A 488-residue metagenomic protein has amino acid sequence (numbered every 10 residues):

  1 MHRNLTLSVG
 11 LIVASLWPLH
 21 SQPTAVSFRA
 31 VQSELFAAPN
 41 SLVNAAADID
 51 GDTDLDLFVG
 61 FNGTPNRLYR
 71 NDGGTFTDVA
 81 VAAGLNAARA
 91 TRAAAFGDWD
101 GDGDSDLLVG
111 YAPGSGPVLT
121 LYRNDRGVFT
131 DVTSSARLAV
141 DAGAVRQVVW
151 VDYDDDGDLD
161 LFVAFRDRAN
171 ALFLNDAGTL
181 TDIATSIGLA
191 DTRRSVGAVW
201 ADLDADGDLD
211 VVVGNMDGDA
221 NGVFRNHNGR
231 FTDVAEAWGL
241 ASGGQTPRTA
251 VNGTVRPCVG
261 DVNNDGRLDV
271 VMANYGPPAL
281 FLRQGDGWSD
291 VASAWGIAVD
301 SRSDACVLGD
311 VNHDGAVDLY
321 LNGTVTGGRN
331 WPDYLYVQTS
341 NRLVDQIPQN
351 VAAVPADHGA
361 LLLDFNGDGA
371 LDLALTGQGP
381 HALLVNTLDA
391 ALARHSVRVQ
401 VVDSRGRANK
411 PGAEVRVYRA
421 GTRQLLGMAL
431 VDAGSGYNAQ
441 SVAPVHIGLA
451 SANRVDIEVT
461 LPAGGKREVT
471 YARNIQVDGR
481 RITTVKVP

Functional and structural regions predicted by a protein language model:
S21-P39, R70-R89, R123-G143, L174-R193 (+5 more regions): Blade-edge motifs of beta-propeller repeat domains
S33-F36, T326, R342-P488: Gly/Ser/Thr/Pro-enriched helix-cap/hinge segments flanking short amphipathic alpha-helices
E34-T64: Beta-strand-rich domains and repeat architectures in extracellular enzymes and scaffolds, especially beta-propellers
L42-G51, R92-G101, V145-D155, V196-A205 (+4 more regions): Beta-propeller blade termini
D52, D56, D102, D106 (+8 more regions): Acidic carboxylate motifs that coordinate Ca2+ or other divalent cations, activating on Asp/Glu
L55-F61, L107-A112, L161-F165, V211-N215 (+4 more regions): Hydrophobic beta-strand segments that make up the repeating blades of beta-propeller and related beta-repeat
T64, P113-G116, R168, D217-D219 (+3 more regions): Short glycine/acidic-enriched loop and turn motifs that connect beta-strands
R67-Y69, V118-Y122, A171-F173, G222-F224 (+3 more regions): A short loop-to-beta-strand structural motif that recurs across blades of beta-propeller domains
